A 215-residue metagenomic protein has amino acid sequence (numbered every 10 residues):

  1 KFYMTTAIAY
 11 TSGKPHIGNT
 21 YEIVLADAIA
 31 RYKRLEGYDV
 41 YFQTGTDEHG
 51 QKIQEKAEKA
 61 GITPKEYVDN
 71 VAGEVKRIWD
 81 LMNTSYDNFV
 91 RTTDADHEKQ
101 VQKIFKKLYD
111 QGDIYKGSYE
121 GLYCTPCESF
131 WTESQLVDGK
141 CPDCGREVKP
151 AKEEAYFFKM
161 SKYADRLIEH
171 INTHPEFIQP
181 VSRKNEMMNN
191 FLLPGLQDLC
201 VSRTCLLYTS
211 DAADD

Functional and structural regions predicted by a protein language model:
K1-C205: N-terminal, positively charged nucleic-acid-binding surface of large information/translation enzymes
R146, D214-D215: Disulfide-stabilized cysteine-rich extracellular repeat microdomains
Y208-A213: Conserved small/polar residues in nucleotide/adenosyl-binding loops
